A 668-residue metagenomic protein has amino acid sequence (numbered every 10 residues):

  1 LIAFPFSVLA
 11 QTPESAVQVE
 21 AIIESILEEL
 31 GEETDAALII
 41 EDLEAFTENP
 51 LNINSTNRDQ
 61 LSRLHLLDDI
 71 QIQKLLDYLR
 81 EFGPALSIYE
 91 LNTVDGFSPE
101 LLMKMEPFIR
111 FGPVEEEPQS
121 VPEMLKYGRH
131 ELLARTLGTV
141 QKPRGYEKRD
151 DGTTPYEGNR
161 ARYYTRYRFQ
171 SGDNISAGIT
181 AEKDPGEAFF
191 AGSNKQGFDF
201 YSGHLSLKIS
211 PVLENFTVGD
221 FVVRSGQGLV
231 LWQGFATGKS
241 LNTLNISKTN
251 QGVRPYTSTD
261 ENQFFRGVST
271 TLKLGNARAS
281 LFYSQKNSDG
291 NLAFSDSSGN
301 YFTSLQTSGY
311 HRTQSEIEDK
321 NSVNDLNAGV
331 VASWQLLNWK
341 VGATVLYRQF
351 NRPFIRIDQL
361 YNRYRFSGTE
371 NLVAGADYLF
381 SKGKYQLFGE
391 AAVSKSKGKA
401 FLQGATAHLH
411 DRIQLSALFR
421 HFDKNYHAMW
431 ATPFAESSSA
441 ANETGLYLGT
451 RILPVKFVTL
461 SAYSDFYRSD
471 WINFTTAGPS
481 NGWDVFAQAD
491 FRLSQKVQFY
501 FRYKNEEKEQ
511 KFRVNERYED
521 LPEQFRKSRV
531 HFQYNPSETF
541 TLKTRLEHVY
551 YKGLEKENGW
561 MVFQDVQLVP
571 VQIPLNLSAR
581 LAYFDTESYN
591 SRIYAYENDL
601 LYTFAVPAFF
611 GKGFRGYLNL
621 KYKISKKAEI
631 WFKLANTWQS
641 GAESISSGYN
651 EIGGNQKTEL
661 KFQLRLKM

Functional and structural regions predicted by a protein language model:
L1-S15, M668: Bacterial Sec-dependent N-terminal signal peptides
A10-S206, P211, D220-R224: Compositionally biased linear targeting/interaction segments
R144, G226-G228, S280, D289-L292 (+3 more regions): Short helix/loop capping segments that flank catalytic or ligand/cofactor-binding pockets
Y156-R160, Q263, N321-R356, R363-M668: Exposed, low-structure sequence patches enriched in small/polar residues
E182-F200, R254-E261, E318-N321, A392-S394 (+1 more regions): Outer-membrane beta-barrel proteins
K195, Q227, L231-T259, N287-E318 (+3 more regions): A subset of solvent-exposed loop/turn segments in beta-rich extracellular surface proteins, enriched in glycine
K195-D289, R412-A428, P574-Y589: Outer membrane beta-barrel
N262-H311, N321-V323, N327-S333: Aromatic- and glycine-enriched pocket-lining scaffold segments that form the walls of small-molecule binding clefts
